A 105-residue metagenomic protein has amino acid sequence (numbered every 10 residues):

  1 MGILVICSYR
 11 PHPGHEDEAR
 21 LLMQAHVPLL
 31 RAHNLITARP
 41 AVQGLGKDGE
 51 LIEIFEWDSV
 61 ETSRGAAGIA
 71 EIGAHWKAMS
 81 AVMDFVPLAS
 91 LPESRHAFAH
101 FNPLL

Functional and structural regions predicted by a protein language model:
G2-R10, A38-A70: Short, well-ordered beta-strand segments in beta-rich or mixed alpha/beta enzyme and ligand-binding folds
C7, V82, V86, F101-L104: Surface-exposed loop/turn and secondary-structure junction residues enriched for glycine/proline
S8-H12, P92-E93: Short, flexible beta-strand-to-coil junctions
R10-L21: Short, surface-exposed ligand-recognition loops at beta-strand->loop->(often short) alpha-helix junctions that present
G14, D48, H96: Short alpha-helical
A25-A38, E56-E93: An amphipathic, aromatic/His-enriched active-site/gating alpha helix that lines ligand/cofactor pockets
L91-L105: Short, low-order "capping/linker" segments at domain edges
